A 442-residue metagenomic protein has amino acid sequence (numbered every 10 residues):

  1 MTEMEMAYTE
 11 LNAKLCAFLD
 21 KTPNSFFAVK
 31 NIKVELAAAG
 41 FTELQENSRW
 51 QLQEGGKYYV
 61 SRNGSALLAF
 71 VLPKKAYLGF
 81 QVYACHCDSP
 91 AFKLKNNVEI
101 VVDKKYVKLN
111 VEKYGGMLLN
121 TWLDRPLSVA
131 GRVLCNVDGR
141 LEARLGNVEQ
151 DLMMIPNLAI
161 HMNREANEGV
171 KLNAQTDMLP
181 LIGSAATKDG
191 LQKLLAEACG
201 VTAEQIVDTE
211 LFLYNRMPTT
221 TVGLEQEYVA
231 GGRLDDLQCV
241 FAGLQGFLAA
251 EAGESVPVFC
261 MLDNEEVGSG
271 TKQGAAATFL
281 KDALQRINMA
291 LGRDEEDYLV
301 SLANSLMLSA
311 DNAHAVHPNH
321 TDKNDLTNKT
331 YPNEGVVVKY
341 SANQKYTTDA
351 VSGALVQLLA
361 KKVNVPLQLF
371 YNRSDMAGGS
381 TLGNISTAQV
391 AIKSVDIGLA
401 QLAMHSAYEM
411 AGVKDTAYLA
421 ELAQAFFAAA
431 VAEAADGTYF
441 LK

Functional and structural regions predicted by a protein language model:
M1-K442: N-terminal hydrophobic/helix-forming segments and targeting peptides
